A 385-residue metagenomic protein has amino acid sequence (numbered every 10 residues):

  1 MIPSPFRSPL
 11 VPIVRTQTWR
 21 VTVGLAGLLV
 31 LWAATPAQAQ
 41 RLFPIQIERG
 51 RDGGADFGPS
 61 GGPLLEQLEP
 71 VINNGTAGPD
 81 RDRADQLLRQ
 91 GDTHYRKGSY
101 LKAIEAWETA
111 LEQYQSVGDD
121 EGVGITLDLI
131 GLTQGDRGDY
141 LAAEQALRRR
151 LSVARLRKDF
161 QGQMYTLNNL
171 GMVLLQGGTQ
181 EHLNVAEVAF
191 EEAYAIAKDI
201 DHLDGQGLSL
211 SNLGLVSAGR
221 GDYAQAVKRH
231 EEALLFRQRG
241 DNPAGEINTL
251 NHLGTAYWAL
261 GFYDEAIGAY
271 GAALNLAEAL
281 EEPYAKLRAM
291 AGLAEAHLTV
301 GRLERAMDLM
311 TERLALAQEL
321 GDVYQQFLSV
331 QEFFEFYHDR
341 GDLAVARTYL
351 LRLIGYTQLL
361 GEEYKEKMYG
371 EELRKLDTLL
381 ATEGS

Functional and structural regions predicted by a protein language model:
V30-E108, E112, S116-V117: N-terminal leader/linker segments that initiate helical-solenoid repeat arrays
D85-R96, E121-D136, L147, Q161-T179 (+8 more regions): Conserved alpha-helical positions within TPR/SEL1-like repeat arrays
H94, Y114, Q134, A154-R155 (+7 more regions): Eukaryotic all-alpha helical interaction scaffolds
G98, G118, G138, K158 (+8 more regions): Residue-level detector of the short coil/turn that links helix A to helix B within each tetratricopeptide repeat
L111-E112, L151-V153, E191-I196, E232-F236 (+3 more regions): Amphipathic alpha-helical segments of tetratricopeptide repeats
T179, A294-E295, T299-G301, F334-V345 (+1 more regions): Alpha-helical linker/edge segments of TPR/alpha-solenoid repeat scaffolds and analogous pre-/post-domain helices
R347-S385: Terminal, low-structured helical/coil segments at or just beyond the last alpha-helical repeat
